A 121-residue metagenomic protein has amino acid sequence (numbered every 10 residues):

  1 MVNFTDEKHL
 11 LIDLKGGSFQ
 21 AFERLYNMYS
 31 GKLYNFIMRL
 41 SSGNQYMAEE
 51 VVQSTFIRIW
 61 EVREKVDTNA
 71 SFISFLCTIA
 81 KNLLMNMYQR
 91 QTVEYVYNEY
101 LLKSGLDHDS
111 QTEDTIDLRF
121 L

Functional and structural regions predicted by a protein language model:
M1-K32: N-terminal module of bacterial RNA polymerase sigma factors
F4, N86, E94-L121: Internal acidic/polar
L10, A21-F22, S54, F72 (+1 more regions): Hydrophobic side chains within well-formed alpha-helices
K15-E23, N35-S54: Short, charged helix-capping/linker segments at alpha-helix termini
Y26-S30, C77, L118: Amphipathic, non-transmembrane alpha-helical scaffold segments
S30-G31, Q53, K81, R90: ATP/adenylate-binding site constellation spanning eukaryotic-like Ser/Thr protein kinases, ABC-transporter
E50-I57, E61, A70-N82: Structural recognition of an alpha-helix C-terminal capping motif at a helix-to-coil junction
E64-T68, K81-N98: Arg/Lys-rich amphipathic alpha helix in sigma70-family domain 2
